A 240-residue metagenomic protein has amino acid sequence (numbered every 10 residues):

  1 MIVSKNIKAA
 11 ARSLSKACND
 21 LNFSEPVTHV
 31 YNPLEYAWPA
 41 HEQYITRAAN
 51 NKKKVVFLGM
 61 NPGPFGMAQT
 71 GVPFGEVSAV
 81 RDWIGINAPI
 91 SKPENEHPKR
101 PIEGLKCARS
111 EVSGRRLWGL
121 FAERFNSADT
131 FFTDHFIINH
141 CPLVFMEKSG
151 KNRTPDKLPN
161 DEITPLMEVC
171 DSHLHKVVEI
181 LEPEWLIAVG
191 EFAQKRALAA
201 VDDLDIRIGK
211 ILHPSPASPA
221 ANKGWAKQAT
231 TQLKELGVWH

Functional and structural regions predicted by a protein language model:
I2-W185, Q194-K195, G209, P219 (+1 more regions): A polyanion-binding, active-site-adjacent surface
V178-L181, A200-L204: Short, conserved loop/helix-junction motifs that constitute active-site signature segments in enzyme catalytic cores
E191, P214: Active-site metal-binding loops of divalent metal-dependent hydrolases
D205-H213: Short hydrophobic/aromatic-enriched beta-strand-loop microsegments
G224-W225: Loop-rich non-cytosolic ectodomains and luminal regions
